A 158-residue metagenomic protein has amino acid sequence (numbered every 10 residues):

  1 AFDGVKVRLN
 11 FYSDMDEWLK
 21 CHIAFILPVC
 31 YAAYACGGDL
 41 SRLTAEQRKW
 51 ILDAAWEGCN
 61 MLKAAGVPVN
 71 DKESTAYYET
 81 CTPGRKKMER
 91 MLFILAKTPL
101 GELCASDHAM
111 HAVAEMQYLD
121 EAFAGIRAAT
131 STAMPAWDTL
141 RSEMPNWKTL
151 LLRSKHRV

Functional and structural regions predicted by a protein language model:
A1-D71: Internal alpha-helical scaffold of NAD(P)-dependent oxidoreductase catalytic cores
D3, L52, W56-V158: NAD(P)-dependent Rossmann-like dehydrogenase/reductase catalytic/cofactor-binding core
